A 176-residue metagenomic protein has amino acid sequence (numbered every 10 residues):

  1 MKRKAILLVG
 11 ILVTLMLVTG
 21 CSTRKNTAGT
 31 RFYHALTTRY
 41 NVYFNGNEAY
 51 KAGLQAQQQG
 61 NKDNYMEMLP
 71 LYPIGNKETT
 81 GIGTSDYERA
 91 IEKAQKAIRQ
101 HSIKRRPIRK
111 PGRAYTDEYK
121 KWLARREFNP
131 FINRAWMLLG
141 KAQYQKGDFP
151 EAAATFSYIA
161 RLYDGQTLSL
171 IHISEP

Functional and structural regions predicted by a protein language model:
V18-G20: C-terminal motif of bacterial Sec signal peptides marking the signal peptidase cleavage site
S22-K25: Bacterial signal peptide processing site
G29, Y33-L36, A97-A114, K121-I132 (+2 more regions): Short solvent-exposed coil/turn linkers within tandem alpha-helical repeat scaffolds
I171-P176: Residue-level detector of conserved catalytic or cofactor/ligand-binding positions in enzyme active sites
